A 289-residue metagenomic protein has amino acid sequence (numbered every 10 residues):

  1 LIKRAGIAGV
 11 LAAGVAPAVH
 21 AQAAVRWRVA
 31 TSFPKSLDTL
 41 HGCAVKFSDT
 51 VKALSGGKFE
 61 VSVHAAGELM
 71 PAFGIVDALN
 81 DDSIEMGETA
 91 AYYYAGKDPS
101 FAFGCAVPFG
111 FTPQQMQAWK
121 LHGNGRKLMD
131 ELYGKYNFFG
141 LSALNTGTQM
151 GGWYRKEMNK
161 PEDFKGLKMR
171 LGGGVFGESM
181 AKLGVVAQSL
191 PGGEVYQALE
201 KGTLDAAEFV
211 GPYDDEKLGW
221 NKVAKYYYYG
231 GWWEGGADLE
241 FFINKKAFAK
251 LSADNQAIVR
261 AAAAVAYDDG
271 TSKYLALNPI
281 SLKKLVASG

Functional and structural regions predicted by a protein language model:
I2-H20: N-terminal export signals
G6-G9, Q22-M116, N124-G289: N-terminal secretory/targeting leader peptides
